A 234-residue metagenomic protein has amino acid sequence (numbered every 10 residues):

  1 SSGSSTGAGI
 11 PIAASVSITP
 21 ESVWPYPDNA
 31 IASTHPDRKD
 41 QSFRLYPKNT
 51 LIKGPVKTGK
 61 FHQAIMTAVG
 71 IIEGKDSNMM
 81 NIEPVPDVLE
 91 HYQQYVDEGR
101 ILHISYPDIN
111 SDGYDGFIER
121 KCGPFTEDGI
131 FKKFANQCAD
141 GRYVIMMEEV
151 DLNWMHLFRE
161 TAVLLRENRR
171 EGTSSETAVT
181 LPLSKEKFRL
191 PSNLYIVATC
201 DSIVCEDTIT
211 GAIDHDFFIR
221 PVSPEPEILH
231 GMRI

Functional and structural regions predicted by a protein language model:
S1-S5, I10-I234: AAA+ P-loop NTPase catalytic core and its hallmark functional loops
